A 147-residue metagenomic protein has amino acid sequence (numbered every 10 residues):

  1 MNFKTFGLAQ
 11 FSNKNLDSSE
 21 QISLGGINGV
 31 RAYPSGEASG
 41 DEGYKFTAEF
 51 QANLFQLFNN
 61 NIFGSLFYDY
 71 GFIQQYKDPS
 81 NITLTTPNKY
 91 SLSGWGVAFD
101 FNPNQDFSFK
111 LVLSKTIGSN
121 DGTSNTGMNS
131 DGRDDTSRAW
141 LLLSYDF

Functional and structural regions predicted by a protein language model:
M1-N61, Y70, Q74-Y76, N81: C-terminal outer-membrane beta-barrel translocator/porin domains of Gram-negative envelope proteins and their
F3, F55-F58, I62, F101-L111 (+1 more regions): Repeated loop/turn-to-beta-strand initiation elements of outer-membrane beta-barrel proteins
R31-G36, S80-T86, D121-D131: Extracellular loop and loop/strand-boundary signature of outer-membrane beta-barrel proteins
E37-G43, T86-L92, G132-T136: Transmembrane beta-barrel outer-membrane domains
E42-F50, S93-V97, S137-L141: Hydrophobic, lipid-facing positions within transmembrane beta-strands of outer-membrane proteins
E49-N53, A98-N102, S144-D146: Transmembrane beta-barrel domains of outer membrane proteins
F67-G96, N102: Outer-membrane beta-barrel transmembrane domain signature
F101, F107, R133-F147: Outer-membrane beta-barrel "beta-signal"
